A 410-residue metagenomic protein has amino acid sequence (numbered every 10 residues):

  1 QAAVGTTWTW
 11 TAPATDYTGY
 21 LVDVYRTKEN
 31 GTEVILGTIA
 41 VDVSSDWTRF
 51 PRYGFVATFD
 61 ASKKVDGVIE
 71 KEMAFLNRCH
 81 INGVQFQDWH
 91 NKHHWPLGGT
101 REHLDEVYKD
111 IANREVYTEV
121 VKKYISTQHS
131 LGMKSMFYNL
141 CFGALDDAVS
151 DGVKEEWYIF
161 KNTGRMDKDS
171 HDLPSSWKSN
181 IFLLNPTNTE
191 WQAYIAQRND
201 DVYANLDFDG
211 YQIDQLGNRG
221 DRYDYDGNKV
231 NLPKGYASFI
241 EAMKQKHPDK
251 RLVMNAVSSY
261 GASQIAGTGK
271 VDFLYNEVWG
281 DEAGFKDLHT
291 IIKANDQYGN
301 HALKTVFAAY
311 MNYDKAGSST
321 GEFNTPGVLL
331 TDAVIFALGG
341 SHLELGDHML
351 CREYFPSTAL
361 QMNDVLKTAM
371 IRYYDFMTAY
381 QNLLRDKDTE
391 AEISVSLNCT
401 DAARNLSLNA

Functional and structural regions predicted by a protein language model:
Q1-D46: Beta-strand-enriched, solvent-exposed domains that form extended recognition/catalytic surfaces
V34-K92: An acidic-aromatic substrate-binding cleft motif
S45-D66, S135-L206: Active-site-adjacent "subsite" loops/lids of carbohydrate-active enzymes
R52-F55, V84-F86, S135-Y138, Y211-I213 (+4 more regions): Hydrophobic faces of well-ordered beta-strands that scaffold small-molecule active sites in alpha/beta enzyme cores
A61-R78, W191-N205, V257-I265, N324-D332: Short, acidic/polar
H90-V121, V149-N188, G217-K234: Aromatic- and acidic-residue-enriched carbohydrate-binding clefts of CAZyme catalytic domains
L184-L303: Active-site neighborhood of glycoside hydrolase catalytic domains
M254, T268-K270, G284-A410: Active-site-proximal substrate-binding groove within the catalytic cores of carbohydrate-active enzymes
